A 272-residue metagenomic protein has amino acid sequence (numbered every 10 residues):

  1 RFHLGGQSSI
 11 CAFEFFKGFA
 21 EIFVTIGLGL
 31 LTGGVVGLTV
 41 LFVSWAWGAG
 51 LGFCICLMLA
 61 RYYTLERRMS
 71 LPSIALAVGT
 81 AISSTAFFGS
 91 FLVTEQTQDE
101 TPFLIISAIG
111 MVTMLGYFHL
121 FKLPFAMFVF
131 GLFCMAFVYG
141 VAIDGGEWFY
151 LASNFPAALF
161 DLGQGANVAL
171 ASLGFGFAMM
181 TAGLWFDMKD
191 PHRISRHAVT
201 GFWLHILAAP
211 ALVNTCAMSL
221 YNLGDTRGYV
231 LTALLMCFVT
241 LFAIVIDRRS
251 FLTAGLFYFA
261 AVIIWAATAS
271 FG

Functional and structural regions predicted by a protein language model:
R1-G272: Alpha-helical multi-pass membrane segments and their bilayer interfacial helix-loop junctions
